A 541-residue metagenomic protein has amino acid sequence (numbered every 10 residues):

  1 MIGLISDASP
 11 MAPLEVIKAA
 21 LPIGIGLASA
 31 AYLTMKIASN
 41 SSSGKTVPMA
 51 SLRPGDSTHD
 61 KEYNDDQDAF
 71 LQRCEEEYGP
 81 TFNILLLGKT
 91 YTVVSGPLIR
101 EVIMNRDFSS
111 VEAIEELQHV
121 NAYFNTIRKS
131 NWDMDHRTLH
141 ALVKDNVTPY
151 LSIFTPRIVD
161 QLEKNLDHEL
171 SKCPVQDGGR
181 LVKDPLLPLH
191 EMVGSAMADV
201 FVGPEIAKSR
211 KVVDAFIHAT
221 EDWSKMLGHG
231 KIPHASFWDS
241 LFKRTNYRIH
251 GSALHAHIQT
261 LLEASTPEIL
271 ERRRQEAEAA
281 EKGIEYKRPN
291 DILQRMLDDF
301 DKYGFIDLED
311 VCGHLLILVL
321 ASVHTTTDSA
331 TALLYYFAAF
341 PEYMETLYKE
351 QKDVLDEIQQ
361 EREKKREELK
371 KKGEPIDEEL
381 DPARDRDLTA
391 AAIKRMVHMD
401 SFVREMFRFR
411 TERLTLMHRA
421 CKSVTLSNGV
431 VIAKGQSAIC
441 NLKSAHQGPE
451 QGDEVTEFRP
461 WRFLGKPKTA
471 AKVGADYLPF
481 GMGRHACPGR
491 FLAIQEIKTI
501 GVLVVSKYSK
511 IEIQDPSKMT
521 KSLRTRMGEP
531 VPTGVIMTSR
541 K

Functional and structural regions predicted by a protein language model:
G3-I5, I17-S130, M134-D135, D476: N-terminal membrane-proximal hinge/A-helix region immediately C-terminal to the signal-anchor transmembrane segment
L4-S29, L86-K89, S152-P156, K172-D199 (+4 more regions): Cytochrome P450
D60-Q72, R362-N428, P449: Conserved cytochrome P450 K-helix E-x-x-R motif and the immediately C-terminal K′/meander segment
Y63-G88, A113-I206, R210, T220-G228 (+4 more regions): Cytochrome P450 catalytic-domain "roof"
H218-D301: Cytochrome P450 catalytic core segment centered on helix I
S265, L293-K352, D356, M406 (+2 more regions): Central I-helix of cytochrome P450 enzymes
Y343, V473, R490-M527: Cytochrome P450 heme-binding "Cys pocket" and the immediately downstream C-terminal segment
C440-K468: Conserved cytochrome P450 K-helix/beta-meander segment immediately N-terminal to the heme-binding cysteine loop
